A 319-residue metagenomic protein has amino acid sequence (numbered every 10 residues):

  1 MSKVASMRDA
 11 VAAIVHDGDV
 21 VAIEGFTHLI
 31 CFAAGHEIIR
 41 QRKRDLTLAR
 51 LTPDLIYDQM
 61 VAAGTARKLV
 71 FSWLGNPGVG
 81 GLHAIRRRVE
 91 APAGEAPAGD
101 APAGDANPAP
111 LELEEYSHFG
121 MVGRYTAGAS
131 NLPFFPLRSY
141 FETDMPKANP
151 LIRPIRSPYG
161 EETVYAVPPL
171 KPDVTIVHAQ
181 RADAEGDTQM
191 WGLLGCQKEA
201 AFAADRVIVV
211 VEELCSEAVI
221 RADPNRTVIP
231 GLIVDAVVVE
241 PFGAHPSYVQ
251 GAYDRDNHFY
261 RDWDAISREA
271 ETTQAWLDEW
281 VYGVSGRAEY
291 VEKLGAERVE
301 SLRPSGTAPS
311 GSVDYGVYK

Functional and structural regions predicted by a protein language model:
M1-K319: Conserved alpha/beta enzyme-core scaffold
